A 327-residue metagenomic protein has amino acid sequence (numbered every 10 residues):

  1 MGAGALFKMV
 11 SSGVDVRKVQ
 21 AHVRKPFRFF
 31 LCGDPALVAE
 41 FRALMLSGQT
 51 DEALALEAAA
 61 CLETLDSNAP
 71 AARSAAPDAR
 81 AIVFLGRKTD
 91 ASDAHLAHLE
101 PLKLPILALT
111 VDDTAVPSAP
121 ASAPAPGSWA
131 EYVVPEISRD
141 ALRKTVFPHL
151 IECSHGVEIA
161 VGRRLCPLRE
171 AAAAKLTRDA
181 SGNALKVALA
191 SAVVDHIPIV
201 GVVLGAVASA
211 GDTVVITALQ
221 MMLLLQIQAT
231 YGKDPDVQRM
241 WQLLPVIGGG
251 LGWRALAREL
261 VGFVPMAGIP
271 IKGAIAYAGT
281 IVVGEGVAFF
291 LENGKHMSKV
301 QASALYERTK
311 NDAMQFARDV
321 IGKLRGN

Functional and structural regions predicted by a protein language model:
M1-F30: Short, flexible boundary segments at extreme N-termini or domain junctions of P-loop NTPases and their
D15-V23, R42-A58, D66-Y132: Conserved C-terminal guanine-recognition region of P-loop GTPase G domains, centered on the G4
L31-E40: Glycine-rich adenosine-cofactor-binding loop
F41, P105-L168: Canonical P-loop GTPase G-domain recognition
E63: Metallocofactor- and cofactor-centric catalytic cores in central/energy metabolism, strongly enriched
T145-V200: Glycine-rich, hydrophobic membrane-spanning regions of integral membrane proteins that mediate transport
A180-V282: Membrane-inserting effector segments that mediate pore formation, membrane fusion, or transient membrane insertion
A288-N327: Acidic, carboxylate-rich catalytic segments that either coordinate divalent cations
